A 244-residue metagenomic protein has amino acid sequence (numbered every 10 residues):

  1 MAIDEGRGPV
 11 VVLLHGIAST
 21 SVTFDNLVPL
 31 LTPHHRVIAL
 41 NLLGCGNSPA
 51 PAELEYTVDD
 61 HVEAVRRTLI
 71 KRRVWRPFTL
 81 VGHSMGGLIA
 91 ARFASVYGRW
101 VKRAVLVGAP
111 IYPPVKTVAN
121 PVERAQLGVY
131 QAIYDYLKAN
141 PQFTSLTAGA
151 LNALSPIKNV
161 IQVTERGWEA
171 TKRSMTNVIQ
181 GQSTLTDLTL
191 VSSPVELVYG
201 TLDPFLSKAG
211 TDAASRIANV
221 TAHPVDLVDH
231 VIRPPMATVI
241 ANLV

Functional and structural regions predicted by a protein language model:
I3-N47: Conserved HGGG/HGGXW glycine-rich cap/lid loop of the alpha/beta-hydrolase fold
S21-P29, N47-A50, P114-V115, S207 (+1 more regions): Short N-terminal helix/helix-N-cap motif within the alpha/beta-hydrolase-1
A39-V81: Active-site loop/oxyanion-hole signature of alpha/beta-hydrolase fold enzymes
G82, G86, A90: Gly/Ala-rich beta-loop-alpha elbow adjacent to hydrolase catalytic centers
A91-S95, R103-Y134: Flexible "cap/lid" loop of the alpha/beta hydrolase fold
L106, V115-T117, Y134-L190: Conserved alpha/beta-hydrolase catalytic His-Asp/Glu region
P194-V228, P234: Conserved loop-alpha-helix segment in the C-terminal half of the alpha/beta-hydrolase fold that carries the catalytic
R233-V244: Post-His helix in hydrolase/transferase enzymes
